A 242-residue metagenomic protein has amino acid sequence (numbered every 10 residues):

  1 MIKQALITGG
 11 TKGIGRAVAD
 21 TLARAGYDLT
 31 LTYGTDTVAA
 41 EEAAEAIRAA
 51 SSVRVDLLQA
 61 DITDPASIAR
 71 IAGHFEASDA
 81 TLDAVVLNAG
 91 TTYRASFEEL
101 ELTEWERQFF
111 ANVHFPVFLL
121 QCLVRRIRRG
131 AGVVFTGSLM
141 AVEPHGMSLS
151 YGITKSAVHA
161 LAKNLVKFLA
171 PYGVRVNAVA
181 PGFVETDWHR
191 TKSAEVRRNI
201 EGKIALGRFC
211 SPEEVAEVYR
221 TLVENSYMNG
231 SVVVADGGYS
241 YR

Functional and structural regions predicted by a protein language model:
T11-K12: Conserved glycine-rich cofactor-binding loop
A80, R126, R208-A235, S240: C-terminal substrate-recognition "lid" of short-chain dehydrogenase/reductases
S96-F97, E101-F109, H189, V196 (+1 more regions): Substrate-binding pocket helix/loop in short-chain dehydrogenase/reductase
L120, T154, A162: Active-site helix of classical SDR
R125, V166-P171: Alpha-helical segment proximal to the catalytic Tyr-Lys
S138: Residue(s) in the substrate-gating loop at a strand-loop-helix junction that position the organic substrate next
A170, R175, N229-G230: Short, small/polar-rich loop/turn modules that mediate ligand/substrate recognition or access, typified
